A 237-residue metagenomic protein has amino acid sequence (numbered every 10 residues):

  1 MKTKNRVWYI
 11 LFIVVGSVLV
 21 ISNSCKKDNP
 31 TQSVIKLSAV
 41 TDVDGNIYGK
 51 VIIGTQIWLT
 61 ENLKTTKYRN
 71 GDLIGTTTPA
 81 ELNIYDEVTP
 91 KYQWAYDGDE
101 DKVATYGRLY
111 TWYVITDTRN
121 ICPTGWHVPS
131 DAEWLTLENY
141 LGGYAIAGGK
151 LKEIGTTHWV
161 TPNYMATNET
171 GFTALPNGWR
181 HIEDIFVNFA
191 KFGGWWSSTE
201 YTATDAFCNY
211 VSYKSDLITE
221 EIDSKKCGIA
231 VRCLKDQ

Functional and structural regions predicted by a protein language model:
K2, K26-K27: Beta-rich interaction/scaffold domains
K2-L11: Bacterial N-terminal signal peptides that target proteins for export
I21-S24: C-terminal motif of bacterial Sec signal peptides marking the signal peptidase cleavage site
K27-Q237: Conserved positions within compact, well-structured domain cores
